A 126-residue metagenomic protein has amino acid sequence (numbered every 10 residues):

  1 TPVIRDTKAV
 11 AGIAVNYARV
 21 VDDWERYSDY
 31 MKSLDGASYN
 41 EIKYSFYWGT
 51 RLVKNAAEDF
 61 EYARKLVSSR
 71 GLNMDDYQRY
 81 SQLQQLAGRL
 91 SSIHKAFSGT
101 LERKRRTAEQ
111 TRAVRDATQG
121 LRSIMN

Functional and structural regions predicted by a protein language model:
T1-I4, V21-K43, K95-R105, M125-N126: Charged, low-complexity, helix/coiled-coil-prone segments
T1-Y17: N-terminal Sec/ER secretory leader and immediately downstream segment of secreted/extracellular precursors
I13-R89: Extended amphipathic alpha-helical interaction segments
E61-N126: Long amphipathic all-alpha helical oligomerization modules
